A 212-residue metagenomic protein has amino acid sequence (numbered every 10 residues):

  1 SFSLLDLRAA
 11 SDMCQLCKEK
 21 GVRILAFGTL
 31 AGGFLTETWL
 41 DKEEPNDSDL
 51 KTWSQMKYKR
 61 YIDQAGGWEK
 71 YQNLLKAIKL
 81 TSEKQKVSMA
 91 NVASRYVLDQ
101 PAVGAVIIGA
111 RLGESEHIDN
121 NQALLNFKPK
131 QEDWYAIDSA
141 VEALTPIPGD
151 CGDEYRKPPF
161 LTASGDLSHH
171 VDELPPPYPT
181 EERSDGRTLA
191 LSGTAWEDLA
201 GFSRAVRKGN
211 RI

Functional and structural regions predicted by a protein language model:
S1-L144, F160-T180, S184: Beta/alpha (TIM)-barrel catalytic core signal, keyed to glycine-rich beta->alpha loops juxtaposed to Asp/Glu that bind
D150-E154: Short coil/turn segments at secondary-structure boundaries
T180-I212: Short, polar/acidic, helix-capping and beta-turn segments at strand->helix junctions that line the mouths
